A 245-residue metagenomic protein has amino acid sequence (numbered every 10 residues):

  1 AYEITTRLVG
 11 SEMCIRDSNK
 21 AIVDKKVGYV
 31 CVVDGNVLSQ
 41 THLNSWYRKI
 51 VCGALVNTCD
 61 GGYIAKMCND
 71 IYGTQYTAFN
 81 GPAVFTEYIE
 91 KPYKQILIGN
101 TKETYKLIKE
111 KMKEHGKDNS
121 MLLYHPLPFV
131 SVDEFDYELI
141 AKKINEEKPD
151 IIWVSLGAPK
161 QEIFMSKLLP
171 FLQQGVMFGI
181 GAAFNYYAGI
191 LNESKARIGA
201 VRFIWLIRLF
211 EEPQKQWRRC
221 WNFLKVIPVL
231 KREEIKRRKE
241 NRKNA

Functional and structural regions predicted by a protein language model:
A1-G10, C14-I15: Single conserved hydrophobic/aromatic residue that forms the stacking wall/gate of nucleotide- or nucleobase-binding
S11-E12, R16-P82: N-terminal nucleotide/polyanion-binding subdomain common to many enzyme families
V27, Y93, L172-V176: A short helix->loop->beta-strand "cap" motif at the edges of active sites that frequently abuts
G35-V37, L156-Q161, A183-F184: Short glycine-rich anion-binding loops that position phosphate/pyrophosphate groups of nucleotides and phosphorylated
A65-K143, E147: Conserved beta-alpha
K66, E193-N244: A transmembrane-helix-recognition feature enriched in membrane-embedded lipid enzymes and envelope glyco-/phospholipid
L127-V132, Q173-E211: Short, flexible loop segments at boundaries between secondary-structure elements
I144, K148-A158, Q174: Proline-aspartate-enriched helix->loop->beta-strand connector
